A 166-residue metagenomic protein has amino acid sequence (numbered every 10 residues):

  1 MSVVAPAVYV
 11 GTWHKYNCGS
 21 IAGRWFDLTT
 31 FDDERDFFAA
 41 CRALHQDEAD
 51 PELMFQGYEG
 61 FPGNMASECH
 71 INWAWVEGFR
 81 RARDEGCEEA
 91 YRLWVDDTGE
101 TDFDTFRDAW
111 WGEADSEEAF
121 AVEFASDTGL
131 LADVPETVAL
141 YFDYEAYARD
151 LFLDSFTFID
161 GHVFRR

Functional and structural regions predicted by a protein language model:
M1-V4, T12, A121-R166: Acidic, proline/glycine-rich low-complexity IDRs
S2-D47: N-terminal ordered "arm"
P6, P62-H70, E85, T157-R166: Non-transmembrane, interaction-prone alpha-helical and coil segments associated with secretion and export
Y9-G11, D27, M54-G57, F164-R165: Residues in well-ordered beta-strands of folded domains
C18, A49, L53, D84-C87 (+2 more regions): Residue-level signal for secondary-structure boundary elements
L28-F31, A114, Y141: Conserved aromatic
D32-T101: Structured domain cores in non-transmembrane regions
A90-T128, T137, A146, F164-R166: Extracytoplasmic/secretory-pathway segments with low complexity and glycosylation-like composition
